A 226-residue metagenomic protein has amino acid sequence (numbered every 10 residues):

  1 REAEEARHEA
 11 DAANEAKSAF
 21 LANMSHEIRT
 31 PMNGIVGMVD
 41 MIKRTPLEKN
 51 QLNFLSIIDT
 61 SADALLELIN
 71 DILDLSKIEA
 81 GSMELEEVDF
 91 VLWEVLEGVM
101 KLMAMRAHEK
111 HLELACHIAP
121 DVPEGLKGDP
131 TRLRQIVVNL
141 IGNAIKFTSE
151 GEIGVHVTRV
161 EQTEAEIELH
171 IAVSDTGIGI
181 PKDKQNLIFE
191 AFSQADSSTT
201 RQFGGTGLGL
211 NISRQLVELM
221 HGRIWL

Functional and structural regions predicted by a protein language model:
E2-R44, I57-D63, L68: Primarily the dimerization/phosphotransfer
M38, A64-L75, V95-G98: Coiled-coil phosphoacceptor/dimerization helix of two-component systems
S76-E87, E152: Helix-loop junction within the histidine kinase core
I180-Q194: Short conserved segment of the HATPase_c
G204, G209, S213: Short alpha-helical Gxxx[C/S/T] motif in the catalytic ATP-binding
H221-L226: Glycine-rich ATP-binding loops of the HATPase_c
